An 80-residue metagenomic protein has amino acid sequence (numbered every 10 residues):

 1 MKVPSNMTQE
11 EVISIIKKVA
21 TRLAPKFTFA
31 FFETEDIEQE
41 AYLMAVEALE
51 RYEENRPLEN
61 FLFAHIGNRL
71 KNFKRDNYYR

Functional and structural regions predicted by a protein language model:
M1-Y79: Alpha-helical promoter-recognition and RNA polymerase-docking modules of transcription initiation factors, dominated by
